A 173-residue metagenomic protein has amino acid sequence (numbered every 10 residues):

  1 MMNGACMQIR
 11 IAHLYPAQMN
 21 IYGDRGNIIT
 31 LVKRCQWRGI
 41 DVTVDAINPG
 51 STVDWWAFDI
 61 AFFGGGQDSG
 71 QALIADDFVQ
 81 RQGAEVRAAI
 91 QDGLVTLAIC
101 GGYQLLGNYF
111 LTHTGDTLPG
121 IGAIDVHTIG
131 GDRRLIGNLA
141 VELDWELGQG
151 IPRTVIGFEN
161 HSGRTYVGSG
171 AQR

Functional and structural regions predicted by a protein language model:
M1-A88: N-terminal beta1-alpha1 cap of cysteine-dependent amidohydrolase-like domains
M2-Q8, I129-R173: Amide-donor transfer/coupling interface in amidating biosynthetic enzymes
A12, R34-C35, G107, G120 (+3 more regions): Small-side-chain structural scaffolding
L14-P16, I47-P49, G64-G66, I99-G102 (+3 more regions): Fold-independent oxyanion-binding glycine-rich loops and adjacent beta-strand/coil segments at enzyme active sites
M19-G26, F58-I60, C100-Q104, G115-P119 (+1 more regions): A broad, low-specificity signal for short, low-complexity segments enriched in glycine/proline and polar/charged
Y22, W55, A72, G107 (+2 more regions): Generic domain-boundary/flexible-linker signal
Q36-I40, Q91, V126, T165: Generic secondary-structure signature for well-ordered alpha-helical cores
D68-L147, P152: Cysteine-nucleophile active-site neighborhood
